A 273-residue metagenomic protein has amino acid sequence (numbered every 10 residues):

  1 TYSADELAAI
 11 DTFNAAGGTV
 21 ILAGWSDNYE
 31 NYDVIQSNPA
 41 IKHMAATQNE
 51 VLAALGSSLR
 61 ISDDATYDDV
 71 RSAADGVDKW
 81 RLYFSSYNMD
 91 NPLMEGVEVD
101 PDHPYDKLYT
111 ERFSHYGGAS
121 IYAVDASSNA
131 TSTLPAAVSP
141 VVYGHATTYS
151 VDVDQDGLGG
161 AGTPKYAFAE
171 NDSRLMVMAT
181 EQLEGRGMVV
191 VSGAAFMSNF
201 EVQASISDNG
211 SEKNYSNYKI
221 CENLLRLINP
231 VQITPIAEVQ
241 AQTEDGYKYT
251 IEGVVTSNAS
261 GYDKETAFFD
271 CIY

Functional and structural regions predicted by a protein language model:
T1-A54, R186, S192: Short alpha-beta junction capping motif
N14-G18, G24, L55-L59, L224 (+2 more regions): Sec/Tat-exported extracytoplasmic proteins
G24-D27, D63-A65, G193-F196, V255: A mature extracytoplasmic/lumenal domain signature
S26-F168: An acidic, glycine-rich "communication" segment
S58, A146-Q232: Extracellular ligand-binding/catalytic regions of CAZymes and related secreted enzymes and adhesion modules
L134-P140, R186-V190, Y247, E265: A generic secondary-structure signal marking the coil-to-beta-strand transition
V231-Y273: OB-fold nucleic-acid-binding modules
